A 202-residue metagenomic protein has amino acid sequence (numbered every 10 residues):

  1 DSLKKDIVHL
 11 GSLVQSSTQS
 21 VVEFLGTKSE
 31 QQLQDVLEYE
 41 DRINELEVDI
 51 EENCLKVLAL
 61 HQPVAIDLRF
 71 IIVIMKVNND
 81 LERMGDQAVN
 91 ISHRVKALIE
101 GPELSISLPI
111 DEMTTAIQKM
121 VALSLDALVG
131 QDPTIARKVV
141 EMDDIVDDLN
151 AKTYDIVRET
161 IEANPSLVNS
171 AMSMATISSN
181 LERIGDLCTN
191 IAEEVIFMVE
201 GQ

Functional and structural regions predicted by a protein language model:
D1-Q202: Cytosolic, long alpha-helical scaffolding segments
